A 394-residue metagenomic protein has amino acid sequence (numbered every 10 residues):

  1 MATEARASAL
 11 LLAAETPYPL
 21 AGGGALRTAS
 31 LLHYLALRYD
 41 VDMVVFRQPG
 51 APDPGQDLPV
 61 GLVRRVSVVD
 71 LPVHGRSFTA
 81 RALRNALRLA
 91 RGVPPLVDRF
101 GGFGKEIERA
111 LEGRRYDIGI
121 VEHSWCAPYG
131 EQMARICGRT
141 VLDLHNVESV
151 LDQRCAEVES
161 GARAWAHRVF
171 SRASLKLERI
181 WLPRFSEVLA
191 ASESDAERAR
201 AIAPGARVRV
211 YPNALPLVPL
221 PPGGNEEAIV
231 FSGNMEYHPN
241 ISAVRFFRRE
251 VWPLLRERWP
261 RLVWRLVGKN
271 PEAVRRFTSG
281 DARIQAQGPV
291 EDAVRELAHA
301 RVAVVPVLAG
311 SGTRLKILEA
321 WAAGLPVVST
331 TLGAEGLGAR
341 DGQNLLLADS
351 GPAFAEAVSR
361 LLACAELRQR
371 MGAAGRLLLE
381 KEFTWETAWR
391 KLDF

Functional and structural regions predicted by a protein language model:
M1-V69, R114: N-terminal subdomain of nucleotide-sugar transferases
S77-P128, Q132, A162-L182: Conserved nucleotide-sugar donor-binding subdomain of glycosyltransferases
R139-V141, S149, H167-L220: Donor nucleotide-sugar binding/catalytic pocket of nucleotide-sugar-dependent glycosyltransferases
S186, R283, A298-G312, A323-P326: Acidic donor-binding loop of glycosyltransferase active sites
V210-H299: Conserved catalytic-core segment of nucleotide-activated headgroup transferases in glycan assembly
K316-E319, P326-T330: Short hydrophobic beta-strand element within catalytic cores of glycosyltransferases and related nucleotide-activated
L345-P352, R360-A365: Conserved acidic donor-binding segment of nucleotide-sugar-dependent glycosyltransferases
R360, L367-K381, K391: A short, well-ordered alpha-helix in the C-terminal region of glycosyltransferases
